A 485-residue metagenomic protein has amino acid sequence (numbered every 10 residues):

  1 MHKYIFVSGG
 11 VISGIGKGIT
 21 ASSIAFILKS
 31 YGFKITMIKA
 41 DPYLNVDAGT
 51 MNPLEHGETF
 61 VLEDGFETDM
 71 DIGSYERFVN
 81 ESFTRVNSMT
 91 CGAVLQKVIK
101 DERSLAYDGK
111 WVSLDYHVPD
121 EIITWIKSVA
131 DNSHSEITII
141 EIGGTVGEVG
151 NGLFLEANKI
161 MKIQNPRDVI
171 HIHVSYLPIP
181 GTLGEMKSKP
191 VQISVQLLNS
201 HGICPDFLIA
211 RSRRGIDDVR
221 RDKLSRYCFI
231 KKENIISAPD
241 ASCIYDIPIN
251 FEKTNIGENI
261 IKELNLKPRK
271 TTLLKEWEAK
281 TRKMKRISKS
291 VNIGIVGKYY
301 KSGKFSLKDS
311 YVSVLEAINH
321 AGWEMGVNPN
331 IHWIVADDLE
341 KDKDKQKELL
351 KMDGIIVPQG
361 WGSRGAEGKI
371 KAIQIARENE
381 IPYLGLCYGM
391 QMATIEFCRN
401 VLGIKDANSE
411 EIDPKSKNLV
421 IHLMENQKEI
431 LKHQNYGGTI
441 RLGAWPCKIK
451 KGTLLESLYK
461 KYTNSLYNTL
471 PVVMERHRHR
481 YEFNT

Functional and structural regions predicted by a protein language model:
M1-P329, D337-G354, G362, K369-I375 (+1 more regions): Flexible phosphate-sensing "switch/lid" loops adjacent to ATP/NTP-binding sites across phosphate-transfer
I15-G18, S22-F26, S30, I318 (+1 more regions): Cysteine-nucleophile active-site neighborhood
D41, C387, H479: Active-site glycine-centered loops adjacent to acidic/histidine catalytic or metal-binding residues that shape
H171, H332, E411-P414: Beta-strand segments within the central parallel beta-sheet cores of soluble alpha/beta enzyme folds
Q196-H201, H433-G438, E456-S465: Short, flexible, solvent-exposed loop/turn segments with mixed acidic/basic and small polar residues
Y300-Y311, V327, Q427-L431, K460-V472: Intrinsically disordered, low-complexity coil segments
S302-F305, G360-R364, V473-R478: Short, contiguous acidic/charged loop-to-helix segments that flank catalytic cores in large enzymes
L442-P446, K450-T485: C-terminal and late-domain segments of enzyme folds
